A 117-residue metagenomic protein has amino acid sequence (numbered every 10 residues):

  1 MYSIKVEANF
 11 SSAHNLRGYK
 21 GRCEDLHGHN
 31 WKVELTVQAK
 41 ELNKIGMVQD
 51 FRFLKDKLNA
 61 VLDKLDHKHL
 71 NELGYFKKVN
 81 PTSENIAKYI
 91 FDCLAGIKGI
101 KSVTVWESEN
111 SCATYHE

Functional and structural regions predicted by a protein language model:
M1-E117: Charge-rich, low-complexity N-terminal segments
